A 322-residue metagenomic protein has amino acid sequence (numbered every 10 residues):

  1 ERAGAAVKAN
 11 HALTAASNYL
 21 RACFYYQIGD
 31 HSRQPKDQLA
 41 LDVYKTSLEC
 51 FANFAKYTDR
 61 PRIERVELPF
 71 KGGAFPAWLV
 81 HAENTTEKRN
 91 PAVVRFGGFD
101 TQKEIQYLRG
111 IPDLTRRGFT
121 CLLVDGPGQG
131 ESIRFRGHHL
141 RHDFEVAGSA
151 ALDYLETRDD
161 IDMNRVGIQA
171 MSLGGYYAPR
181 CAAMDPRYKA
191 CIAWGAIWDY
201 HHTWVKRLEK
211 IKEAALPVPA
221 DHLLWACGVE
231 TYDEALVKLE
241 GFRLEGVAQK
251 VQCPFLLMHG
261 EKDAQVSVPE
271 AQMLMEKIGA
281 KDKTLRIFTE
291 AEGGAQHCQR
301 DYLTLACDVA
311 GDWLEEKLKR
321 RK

Functional and structural regions predicted by a protein language model:
L41-T86: N-terminal cap/lid segment of alpha/beta-hydrolase-fold proteins
K88-G98: Short beta-strand element of the alpha/beta-hydrolase
H138-D160, R180, A306: Alpha/beta-hydrolase active-site loop
A183-A235, C253: Hydrolase active-site cap/lid region
V251-Q252, L257-H259, D263: Short beta-strand/loop motif that positions the catalytic acidic residue of the alpha/beta-hydrolase fold
C253, S267-E276: Short alpha-helix in the alpha/beta-hydrolase fold that links the catalytic acid
M275-A295: Catalytic histidine neighborhood in serine/cysteine hydrolases with alpha/beta-hydrolase-type architecture
R300-K322: Catalytic active-site module of serine/aspartate enzymes centered on a nucleophile-bearing elbow/loop
